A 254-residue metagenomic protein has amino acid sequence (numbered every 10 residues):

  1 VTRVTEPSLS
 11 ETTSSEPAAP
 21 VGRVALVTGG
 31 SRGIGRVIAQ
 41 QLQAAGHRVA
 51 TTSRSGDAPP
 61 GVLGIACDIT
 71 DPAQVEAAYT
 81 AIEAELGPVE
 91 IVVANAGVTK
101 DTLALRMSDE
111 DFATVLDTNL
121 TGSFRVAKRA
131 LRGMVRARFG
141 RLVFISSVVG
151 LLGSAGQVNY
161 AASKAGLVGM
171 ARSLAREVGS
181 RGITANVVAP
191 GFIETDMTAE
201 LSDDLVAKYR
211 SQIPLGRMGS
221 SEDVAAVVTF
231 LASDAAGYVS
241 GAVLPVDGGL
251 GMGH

Functional and structural regions predicted by a protein language model:
T2-E16, L152, T229, S240-H254: Short C-terminal tail/terminal secondary-structure segment of NAD(P)H-dependent dehydrogenase/reductase domains
S31-R32: Conserved glycine-rich cofactor-binding loop
L103-A104, S108-L116, Y209: Substrate-binding pocket helix/loop in short-chain dehydrogenase/reductase
A127, S163, A171: Active-site helix of classical SDR
R132, R176-S180, G237: Alpha-helical segment proximal to the catalytic Tyr-Lys
F139, R217-V246, G251: C-terminal substrate-recognition "lid" of short-chain dehydrogenase/reductases
S147: Residue(s) in the substrate-gating loop at a strand-loop-helix junction that position the organic substrate next
